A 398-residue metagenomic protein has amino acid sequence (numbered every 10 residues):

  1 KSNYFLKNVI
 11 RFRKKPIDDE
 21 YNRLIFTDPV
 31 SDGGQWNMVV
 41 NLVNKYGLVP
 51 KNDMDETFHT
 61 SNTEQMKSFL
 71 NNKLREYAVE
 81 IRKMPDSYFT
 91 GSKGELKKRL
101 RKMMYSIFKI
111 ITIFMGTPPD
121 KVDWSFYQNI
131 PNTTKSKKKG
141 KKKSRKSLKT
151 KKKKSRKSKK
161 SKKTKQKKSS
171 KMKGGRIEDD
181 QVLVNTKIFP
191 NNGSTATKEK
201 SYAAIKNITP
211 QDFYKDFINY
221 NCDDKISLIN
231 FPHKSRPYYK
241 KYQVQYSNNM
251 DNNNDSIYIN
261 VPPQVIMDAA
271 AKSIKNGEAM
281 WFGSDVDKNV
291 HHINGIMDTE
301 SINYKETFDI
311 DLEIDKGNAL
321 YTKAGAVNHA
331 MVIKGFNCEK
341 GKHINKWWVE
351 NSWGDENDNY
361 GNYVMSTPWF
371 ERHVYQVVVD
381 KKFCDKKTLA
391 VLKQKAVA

Functional and structural regions predicted by a protein language model:
K1-T133: Papain-like cysteine protease catalytic cores
Y4, Q35, V49, T150 (+4 more regions): Generic hydrophobic/packing signal
R11-R13, R23, R75, R82 (+7 more regions): Arginine residue identity/basic-tract feature
G94-K139, K171-A398: Active-site signature of cysteine proteases
S136-G174: Arg/Lys-rich, intrinsically disordered low-complexity tails that mediate electrostatic binding and condensation
